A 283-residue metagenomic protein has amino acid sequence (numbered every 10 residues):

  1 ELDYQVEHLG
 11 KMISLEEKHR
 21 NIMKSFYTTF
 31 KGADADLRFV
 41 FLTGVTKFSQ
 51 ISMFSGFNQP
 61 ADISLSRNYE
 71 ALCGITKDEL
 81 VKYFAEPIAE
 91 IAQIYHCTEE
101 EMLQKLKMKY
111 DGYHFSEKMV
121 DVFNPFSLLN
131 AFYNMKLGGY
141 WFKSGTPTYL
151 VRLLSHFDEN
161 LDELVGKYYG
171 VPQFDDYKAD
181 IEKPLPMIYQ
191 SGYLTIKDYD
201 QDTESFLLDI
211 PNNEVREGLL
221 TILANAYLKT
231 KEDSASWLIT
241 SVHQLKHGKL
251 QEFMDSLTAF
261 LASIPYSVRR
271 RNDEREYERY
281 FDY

Functional and structural regions predicted by a protein language model:
E1-R275: Phosphate-binding site recognition
R275, R279-Y283: Feature representing long, continuous alpha-helical segments
